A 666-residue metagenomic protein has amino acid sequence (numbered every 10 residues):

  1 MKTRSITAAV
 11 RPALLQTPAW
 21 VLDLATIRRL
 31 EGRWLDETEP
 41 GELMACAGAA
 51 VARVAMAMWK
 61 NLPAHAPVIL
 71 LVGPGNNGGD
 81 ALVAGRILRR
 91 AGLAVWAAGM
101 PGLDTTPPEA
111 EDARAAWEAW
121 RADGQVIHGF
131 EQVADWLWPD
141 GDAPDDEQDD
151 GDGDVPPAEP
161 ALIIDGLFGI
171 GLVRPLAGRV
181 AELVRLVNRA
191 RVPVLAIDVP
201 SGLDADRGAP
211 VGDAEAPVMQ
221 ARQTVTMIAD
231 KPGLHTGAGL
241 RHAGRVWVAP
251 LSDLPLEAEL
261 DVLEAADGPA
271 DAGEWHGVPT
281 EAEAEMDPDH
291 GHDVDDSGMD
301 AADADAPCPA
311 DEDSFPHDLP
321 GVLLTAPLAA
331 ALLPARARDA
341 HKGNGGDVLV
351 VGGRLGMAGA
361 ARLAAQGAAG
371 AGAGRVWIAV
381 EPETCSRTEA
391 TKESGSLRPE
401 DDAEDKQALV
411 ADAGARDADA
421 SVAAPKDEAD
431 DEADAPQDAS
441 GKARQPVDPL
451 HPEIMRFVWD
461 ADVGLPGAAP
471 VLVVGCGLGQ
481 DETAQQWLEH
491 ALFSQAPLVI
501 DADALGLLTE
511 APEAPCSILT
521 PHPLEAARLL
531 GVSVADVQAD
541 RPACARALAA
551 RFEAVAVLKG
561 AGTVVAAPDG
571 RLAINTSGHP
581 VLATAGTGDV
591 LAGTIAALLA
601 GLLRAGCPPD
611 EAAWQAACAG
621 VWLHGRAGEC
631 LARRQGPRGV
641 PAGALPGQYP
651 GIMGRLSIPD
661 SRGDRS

Functional and structural regions predicted by a protein language model:
M1-R114, G151, A221-Q223, A229-A502 (+2 more regions): Small-residue (G/A/S/T)-rich helix-start motifs and N-terminal tracts that mark the onset
V133-A158, D460-A468: Short amphipathic alpha-helix with an adjacent loop that forms part of the alpha/beta core around
F168-E182, A205-D206, Q480-Q486, R528-G531: Glycine/threonine-rich flexible loop motifs
A177-V194, A484-I500: A short, gly/pro- and small-residue-rich
R185, R189, E215-Q220, L240-H242: Mature extracellular/periplasmic domains of secretome proteins
L203-R207, V211-G212: Phosphate-binding/catalytic loops
